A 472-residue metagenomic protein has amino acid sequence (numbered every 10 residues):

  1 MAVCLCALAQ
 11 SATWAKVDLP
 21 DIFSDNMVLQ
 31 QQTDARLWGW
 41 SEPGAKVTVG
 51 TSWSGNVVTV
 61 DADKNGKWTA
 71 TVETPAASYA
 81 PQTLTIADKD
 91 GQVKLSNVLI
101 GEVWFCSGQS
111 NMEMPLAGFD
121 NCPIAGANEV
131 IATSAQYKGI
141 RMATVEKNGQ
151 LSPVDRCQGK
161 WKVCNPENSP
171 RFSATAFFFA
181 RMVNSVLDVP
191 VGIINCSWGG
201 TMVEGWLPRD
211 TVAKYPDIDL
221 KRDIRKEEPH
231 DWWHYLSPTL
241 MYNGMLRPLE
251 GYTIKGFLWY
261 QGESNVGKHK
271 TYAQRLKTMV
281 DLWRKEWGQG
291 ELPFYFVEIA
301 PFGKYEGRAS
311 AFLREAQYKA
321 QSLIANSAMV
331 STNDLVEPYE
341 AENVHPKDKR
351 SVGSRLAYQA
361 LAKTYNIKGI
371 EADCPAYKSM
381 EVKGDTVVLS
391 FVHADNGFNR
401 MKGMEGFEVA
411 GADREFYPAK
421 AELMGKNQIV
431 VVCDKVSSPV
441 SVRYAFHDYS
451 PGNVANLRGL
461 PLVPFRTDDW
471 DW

Functional and structural regions predicted by a protein language model:
M1-K16: Bacterial Sec-dependent N-terminal signal peptides
W14-W472: Cell-envelope and extracellular/periplasmic
